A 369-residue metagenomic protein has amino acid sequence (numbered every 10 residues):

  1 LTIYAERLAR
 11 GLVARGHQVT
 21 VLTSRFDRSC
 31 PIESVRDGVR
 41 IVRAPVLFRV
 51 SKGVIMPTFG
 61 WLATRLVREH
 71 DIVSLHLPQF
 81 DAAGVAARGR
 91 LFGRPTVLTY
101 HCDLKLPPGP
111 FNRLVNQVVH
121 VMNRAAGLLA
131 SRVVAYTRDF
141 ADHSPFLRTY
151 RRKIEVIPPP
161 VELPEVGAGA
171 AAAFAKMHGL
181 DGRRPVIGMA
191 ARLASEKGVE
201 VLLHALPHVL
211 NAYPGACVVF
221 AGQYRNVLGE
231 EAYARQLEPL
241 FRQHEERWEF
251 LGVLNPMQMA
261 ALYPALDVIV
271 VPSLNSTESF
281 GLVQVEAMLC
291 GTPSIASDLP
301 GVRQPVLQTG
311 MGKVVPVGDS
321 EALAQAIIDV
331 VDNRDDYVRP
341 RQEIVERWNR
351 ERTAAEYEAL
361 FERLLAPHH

Functional and structural regions predicted by a protein language model:
S29, G60, I72-Y100, L104-K105: An aromatic- and histidine-rich active-site surface loop
H120, R124-E165: A short, active-site helix/loop in glycosyltransferases that binds the activated sugar's phosphate group
V161, L180-K197, L203-L206, V219-A221: Conserved donor-binding/catalytic core segment of Leloir-type glycosyltransferases
G222, E231-M257: Nucleotide-activated donor-binding/catalytic signature segment of Leloir-type glycosyltransferases, i.e., the conserved
V253-L254, A261-L266: Short alpha-helical donor nucleotide-sugar binding micro-motif in glycosyltransferases
L289-A296: Short hydrophobic beta-strand element within catalytic cores of glycosyltransferases and related nucleotide-activated
Q308-S320, I328-R334: Conserved acidic donor-binding segment of nucleotide-sugar-dependent glycosyltransferases
D332-L365: A charged, aromatic-enriched C-terminal amphipathic alpha-helix characteristic of glycosyltransferases across folds
